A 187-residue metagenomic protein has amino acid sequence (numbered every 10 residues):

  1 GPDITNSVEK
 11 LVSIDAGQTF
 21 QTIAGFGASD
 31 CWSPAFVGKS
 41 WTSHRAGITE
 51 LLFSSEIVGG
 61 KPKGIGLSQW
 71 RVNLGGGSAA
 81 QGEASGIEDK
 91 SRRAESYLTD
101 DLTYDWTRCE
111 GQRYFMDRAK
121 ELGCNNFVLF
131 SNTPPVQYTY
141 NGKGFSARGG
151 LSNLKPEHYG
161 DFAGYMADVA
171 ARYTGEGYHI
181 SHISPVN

Functional and structural regions predicted by a protein language model:
P2-I180: N-terminal catalytic cores of secreted or lumenal carbohydrate-active enzymes
P185-N187: Short, conserved phosphate-binding/catalytic loop or strand-edge motifs used in phosphoryl-/nucleotidyl-transfer
